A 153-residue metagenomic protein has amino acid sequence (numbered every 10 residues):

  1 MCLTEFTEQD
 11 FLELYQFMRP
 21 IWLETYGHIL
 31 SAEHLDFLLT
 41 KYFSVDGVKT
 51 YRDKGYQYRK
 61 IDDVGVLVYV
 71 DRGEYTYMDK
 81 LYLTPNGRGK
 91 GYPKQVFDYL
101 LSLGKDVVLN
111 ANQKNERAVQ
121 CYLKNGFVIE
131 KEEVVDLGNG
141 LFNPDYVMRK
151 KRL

Functional and structural regions predicted by a protein language model:
M1-L3: Extreme N-terminal starter segment of soluble prokaryotic enzymes
E5-F11, Y15-R88, K94-Y99, K151-R152: Acetyl-CoA-dependent GNAT
K60, V107-V108: A structural signal for short, well-ordered beta-strand segments and their strand-loop junctions that often border
G91, G126: Short glycine-rich hinge loops at helix-strand junctions in the catalytic core of two-component histidine kinases
V108, N112-V119, L123-N125, K131-L153: C-terminal "cap" of GNAT-fold acetyltransferases
